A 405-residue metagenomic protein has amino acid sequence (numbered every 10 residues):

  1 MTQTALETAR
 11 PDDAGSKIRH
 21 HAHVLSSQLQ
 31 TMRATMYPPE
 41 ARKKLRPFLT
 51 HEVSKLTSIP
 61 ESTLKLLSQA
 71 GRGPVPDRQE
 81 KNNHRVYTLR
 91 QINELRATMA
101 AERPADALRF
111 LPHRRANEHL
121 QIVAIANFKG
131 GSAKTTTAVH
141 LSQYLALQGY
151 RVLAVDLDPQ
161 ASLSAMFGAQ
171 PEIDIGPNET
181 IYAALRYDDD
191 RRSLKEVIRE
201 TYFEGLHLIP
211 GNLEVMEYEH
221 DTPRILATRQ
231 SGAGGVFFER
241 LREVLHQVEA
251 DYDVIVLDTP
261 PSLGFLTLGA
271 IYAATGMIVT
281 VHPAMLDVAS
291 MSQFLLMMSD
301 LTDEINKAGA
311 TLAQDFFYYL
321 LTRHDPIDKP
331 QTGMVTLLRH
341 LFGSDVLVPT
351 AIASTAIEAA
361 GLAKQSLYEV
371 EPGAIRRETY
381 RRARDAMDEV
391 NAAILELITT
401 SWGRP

Functional and structural regions predicted by a protein language model:
T2-E52, L56, K65-L66, R72-P405: P-loop NTP-binding core
E61-T63: The DNA-contacting recognition helix of HTH DNA-binding domains and analogous helical DNA-recognition elements
